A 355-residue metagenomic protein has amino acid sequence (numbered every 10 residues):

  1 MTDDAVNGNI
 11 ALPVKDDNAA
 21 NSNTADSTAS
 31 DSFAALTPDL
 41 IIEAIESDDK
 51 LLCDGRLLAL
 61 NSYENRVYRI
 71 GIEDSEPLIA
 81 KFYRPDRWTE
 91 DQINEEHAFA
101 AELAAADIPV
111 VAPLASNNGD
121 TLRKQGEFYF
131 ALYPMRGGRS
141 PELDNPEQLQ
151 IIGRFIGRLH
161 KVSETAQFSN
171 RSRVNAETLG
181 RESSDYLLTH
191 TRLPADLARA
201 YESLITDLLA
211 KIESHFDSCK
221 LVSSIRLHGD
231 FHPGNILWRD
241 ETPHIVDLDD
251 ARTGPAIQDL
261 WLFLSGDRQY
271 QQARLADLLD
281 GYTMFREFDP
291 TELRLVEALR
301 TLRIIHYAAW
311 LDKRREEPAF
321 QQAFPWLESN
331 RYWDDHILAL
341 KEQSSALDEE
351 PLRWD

Functional and structural regions predicted by a protein language model:
M1-N117, D240-T242, L352-D355: Conserved NTP-binding catalytic cores of kinases and kinase-like/nucleotidyltransferase enzymes across multiple kinase
E64-A80, P113, A210-L260: Active-site acidic catalytic loop and adjacent metal/ATP-binding pocket of ATP-dependent phosphoryl transfer enzymes
I72-F168: ATP-binding pocket architecture of kinase catalytic cores
P85, F130-L143, Y186-L193, Y307-A323: A glycine-centered beta->alpha junction motif in the catalytic cores of kinase/phosphotransferase enzymes
P85, G138, P243, A251-T253 (+1 more regions): Activation segment
E142-A200, S224: A cross-family kinase active-site recognition segment
R192, A309-D355: ATP/Mg2+ or Mg2+-diphosphate-binding catalytic cores that bind nucleotide phosphates or diphosphates via glycine-rich
A256-E287, R303-A319: Active-site activation/catalytic loop segments of kinase-like enzymes and analogous catalytic loops in related
